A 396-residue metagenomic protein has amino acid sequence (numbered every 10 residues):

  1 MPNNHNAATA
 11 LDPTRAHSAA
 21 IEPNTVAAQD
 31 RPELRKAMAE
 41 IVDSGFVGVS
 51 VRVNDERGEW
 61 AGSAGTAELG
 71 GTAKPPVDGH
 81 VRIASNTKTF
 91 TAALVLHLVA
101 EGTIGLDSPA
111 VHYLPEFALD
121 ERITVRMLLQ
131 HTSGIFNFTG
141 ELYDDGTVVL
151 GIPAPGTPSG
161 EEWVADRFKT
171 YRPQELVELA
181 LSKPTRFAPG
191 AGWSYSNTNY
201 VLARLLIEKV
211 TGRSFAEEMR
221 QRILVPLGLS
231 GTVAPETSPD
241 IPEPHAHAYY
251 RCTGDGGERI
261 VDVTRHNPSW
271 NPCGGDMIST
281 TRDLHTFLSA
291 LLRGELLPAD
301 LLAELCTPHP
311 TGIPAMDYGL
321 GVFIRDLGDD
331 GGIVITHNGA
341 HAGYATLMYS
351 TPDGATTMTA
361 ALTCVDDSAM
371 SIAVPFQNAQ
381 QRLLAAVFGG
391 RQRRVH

Functional and structural regions predicted by a protein language model:
P2-T66, R259-H396: Catalytic loop of the DD-peptidase/beta-lactamase superfamily, centered on the K-T-G motif and neighboring
D30, L34, I83, T87 (+5 more regions): Hydrophobic (often cysteine-bearing) scaffold residues that line and stabilize catalytic clefts of nucleotide/cofactor
G45-V47, G71-L128, F187-T198, P272 (+1 more regions): Short active-site loop at a secondary-structure junction that contains or immediately precedes the catalytic residue(s)
R52-N54, P109, R220: Outer-envelope exported proteins of Gram-negative bacteria
E59, I123-I335: Short, surface-exposed loop or secondary-structure junction motifs that flank catalytic or metal-binding residues
A67-L69, S133-G134: Solvent-exposed coil/turn segments that connect beta secondary-structure elements in extracytoplasmic/periplasmic
